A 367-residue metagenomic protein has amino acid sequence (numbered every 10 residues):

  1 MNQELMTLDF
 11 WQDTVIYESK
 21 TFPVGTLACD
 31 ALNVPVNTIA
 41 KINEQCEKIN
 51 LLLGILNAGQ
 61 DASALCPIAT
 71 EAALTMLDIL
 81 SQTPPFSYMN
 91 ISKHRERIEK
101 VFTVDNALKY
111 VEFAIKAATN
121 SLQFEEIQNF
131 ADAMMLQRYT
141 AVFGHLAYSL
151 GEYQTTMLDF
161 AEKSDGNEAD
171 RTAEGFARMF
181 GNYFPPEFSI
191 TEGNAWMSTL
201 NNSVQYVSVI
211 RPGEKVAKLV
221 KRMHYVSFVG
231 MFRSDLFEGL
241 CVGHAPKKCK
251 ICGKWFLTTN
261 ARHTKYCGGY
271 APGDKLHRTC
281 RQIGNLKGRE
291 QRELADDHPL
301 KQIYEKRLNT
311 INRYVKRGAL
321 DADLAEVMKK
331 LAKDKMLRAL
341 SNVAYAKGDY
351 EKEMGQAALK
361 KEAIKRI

Functional and structural regions predicted by a protein language model:
M1-L257, H298-V315, A325-L337, K347-I367: Short helix-coil boundary/hinge micro-motifs
E162, K265-G268, D296: Generic preference for flexible, low-structure residues
W255, G273, L286: Short loop/turn segments at secondary-structure transitions that flank enzyme active sites
T259-H263, K287, V315-G318: Long alpha-helical, hydrophobic tracts
A261-I283: Cysteine-rich micro-motifs
D274-K275, Q282, I311, R317 (+1 more regions): Amphipathic, oligomerization/interface secondary-structure segments
G288-A295, P299: Intrinsic low-complexity, polar/charged intrinsically disordered segments
